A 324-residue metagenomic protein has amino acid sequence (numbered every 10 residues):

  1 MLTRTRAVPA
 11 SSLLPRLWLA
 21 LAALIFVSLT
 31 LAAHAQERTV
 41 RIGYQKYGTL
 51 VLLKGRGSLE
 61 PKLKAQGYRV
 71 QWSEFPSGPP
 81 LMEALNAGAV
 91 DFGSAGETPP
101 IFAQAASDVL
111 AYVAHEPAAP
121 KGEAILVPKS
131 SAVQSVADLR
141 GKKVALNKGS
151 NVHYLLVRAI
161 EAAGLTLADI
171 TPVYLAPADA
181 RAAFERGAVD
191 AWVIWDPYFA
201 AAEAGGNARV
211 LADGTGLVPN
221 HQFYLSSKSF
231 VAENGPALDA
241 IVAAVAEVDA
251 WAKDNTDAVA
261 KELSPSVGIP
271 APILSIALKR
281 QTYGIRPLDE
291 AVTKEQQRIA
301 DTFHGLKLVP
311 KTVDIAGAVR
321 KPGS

Functional and structural regions predicted by a protein language model:
M1-L14: N-terminal secretory signal peptides that target proteins for export/translocation
S12, L17-L29: Bacterial N-terminal signal peptides
L29-A35: Sec/Tat signal peptide C-region and signal peptidase I cleavage site
Q36-T166, T171-Y174, D190-D196, R209-L211 (+1 more regions): Short, glycine-/small- and polar/acidic-enriched structural segments that line small-molecule recognition paths
T98-P99, P172-V173, P177-P265: Pocket-lining segment of extracytoplasmic ligand-binding domains
A232-L308: Secondary-structure end/capping motifs
D301-S324: Conserved C-terminal helix/tail region of periplasmic/extracytoplasmic solute-binding proteins
